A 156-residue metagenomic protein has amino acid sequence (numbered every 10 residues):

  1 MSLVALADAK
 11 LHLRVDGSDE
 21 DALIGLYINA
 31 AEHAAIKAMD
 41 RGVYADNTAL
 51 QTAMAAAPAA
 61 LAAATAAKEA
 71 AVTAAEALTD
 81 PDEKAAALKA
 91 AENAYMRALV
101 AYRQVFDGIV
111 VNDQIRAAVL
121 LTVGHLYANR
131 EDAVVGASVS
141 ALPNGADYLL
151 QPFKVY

Functional and structural regions predicted by a protein language model:
M1-Y156: Divalent metal-cofactor coordination and adjacent catalytic microenvironments
